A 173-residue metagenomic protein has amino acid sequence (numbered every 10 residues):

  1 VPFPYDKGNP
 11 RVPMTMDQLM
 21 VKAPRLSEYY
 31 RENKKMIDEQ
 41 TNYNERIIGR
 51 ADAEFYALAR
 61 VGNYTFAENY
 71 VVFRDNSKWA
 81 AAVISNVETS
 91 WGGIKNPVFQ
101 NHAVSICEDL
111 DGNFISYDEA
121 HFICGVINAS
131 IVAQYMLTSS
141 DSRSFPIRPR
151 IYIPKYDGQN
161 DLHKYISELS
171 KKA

Functional and structural regions predicted by a protein language model:
V1-E168: Polybasic, glycine- and aromatic-enriched phosphate-binding surface used to engage nucleic acids
